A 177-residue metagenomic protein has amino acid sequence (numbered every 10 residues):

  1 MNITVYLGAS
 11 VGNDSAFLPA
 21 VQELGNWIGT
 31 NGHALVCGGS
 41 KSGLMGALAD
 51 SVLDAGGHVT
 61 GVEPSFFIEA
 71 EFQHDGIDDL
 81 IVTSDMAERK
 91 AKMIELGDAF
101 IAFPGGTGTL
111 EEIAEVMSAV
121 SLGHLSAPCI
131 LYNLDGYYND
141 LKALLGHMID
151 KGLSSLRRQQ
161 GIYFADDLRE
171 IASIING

Functional and structural regions predicted by a protein language model:
M1-L96, L134-N176: A cross-family phosphate/adenosyl-ligand binding-site feature
V59, H124-A127: Short, structured loop/turn "capping" segments at alpha-beta junctions
K90-L122, I130: Active-site/ligand-binding-proximal alpha/beta "capping" segment
T109, A119-L125, H147-D150, S154: Alpha-helix capping at helix-to-loop junctions
A127-D135: Short loop-to-beta-strand entry elements in the cores of soluble alpha/beta enzymes
